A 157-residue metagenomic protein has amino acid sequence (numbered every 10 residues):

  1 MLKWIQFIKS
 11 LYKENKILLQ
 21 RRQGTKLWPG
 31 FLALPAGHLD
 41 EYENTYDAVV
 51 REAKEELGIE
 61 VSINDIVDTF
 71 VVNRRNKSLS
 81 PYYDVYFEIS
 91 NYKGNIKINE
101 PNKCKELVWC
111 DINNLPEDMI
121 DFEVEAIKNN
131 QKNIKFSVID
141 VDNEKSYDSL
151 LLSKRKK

Functional and structural regions predicted by a protein language model:
M1, F31, K77-Y83, P101-C104: A generic structural micro-feature
M1-L18, P35, E88: Conserved N-terminal beta-strand and adjoining loop/helix that marks the start of the Nudix/MutT-like hydrolase domain
Y12-K16, T25, D40, E88-N95: Short, charged/polar surface micro-motifs in flexible loops or helix N-caps
K16-K54: Conserved Nudix-box catalytic region and its N-terminal flanking loop in Nudix hydrolases and closely related
P29, N102-K157: Nudix hydrolase/Nudix homology domain
E60-T69: A short coil-to-beta-strand element that immediately follows conserved catalytic motifs
V72-I96: Active-site-adjacent beta-strand/loop module that shapes the phosphate/pyrophosphate-binding cleft
